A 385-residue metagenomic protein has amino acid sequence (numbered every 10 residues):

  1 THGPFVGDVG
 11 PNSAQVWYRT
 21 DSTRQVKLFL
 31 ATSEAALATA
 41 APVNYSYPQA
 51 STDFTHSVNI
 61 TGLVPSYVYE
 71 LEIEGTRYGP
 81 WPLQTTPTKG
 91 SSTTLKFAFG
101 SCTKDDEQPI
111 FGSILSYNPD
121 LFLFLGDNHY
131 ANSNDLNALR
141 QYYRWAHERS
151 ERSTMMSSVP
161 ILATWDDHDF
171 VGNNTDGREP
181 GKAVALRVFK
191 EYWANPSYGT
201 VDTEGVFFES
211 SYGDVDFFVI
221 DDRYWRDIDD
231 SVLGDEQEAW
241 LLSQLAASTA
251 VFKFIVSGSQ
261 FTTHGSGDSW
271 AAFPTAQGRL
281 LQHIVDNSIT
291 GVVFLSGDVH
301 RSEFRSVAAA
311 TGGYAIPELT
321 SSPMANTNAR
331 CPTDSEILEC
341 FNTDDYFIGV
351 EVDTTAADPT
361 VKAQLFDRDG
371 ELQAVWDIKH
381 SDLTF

Functional and structural regions predicted by a protein language model:
T1-F385: Metal-dependent phosphoester/phosphodiester hydrolase catalytic core
